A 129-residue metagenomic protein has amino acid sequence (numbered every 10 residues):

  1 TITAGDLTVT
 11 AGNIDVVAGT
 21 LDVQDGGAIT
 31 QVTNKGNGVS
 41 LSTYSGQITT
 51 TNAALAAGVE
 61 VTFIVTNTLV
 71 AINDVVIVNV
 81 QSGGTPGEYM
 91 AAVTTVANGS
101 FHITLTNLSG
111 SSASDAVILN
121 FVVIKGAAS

Functional and structural regions predicted by a protein language model:
T1-G19: Register-specific beta-strand positions within repetitive beta-rich fiber domains
I14-D74, Q81-G84, T95-S129: Extracellular receptor-binding modules and their adjoining Ser/Thr/Gly/Asp/Asn-rich linkers
I77-V78, E88: Short linear functional motifs in flexible/disordered or boundary regions
G87-V93: Short, surface-exposed beta-strand/strand-loop-strand elements in extracellular ectodomains
